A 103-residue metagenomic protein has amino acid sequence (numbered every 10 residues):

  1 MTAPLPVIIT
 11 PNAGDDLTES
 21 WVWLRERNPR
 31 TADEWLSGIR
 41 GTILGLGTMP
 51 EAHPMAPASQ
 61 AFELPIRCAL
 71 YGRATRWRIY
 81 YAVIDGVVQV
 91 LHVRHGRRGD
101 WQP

Functional and structural regions predicted by a protein language model:
M1-C68, V87, W101-P103: Basic, Lys/Arg-enriched alpha-helical interface segments
Y71-P103: Enriched for short, Lys/Arg-rich terminal
